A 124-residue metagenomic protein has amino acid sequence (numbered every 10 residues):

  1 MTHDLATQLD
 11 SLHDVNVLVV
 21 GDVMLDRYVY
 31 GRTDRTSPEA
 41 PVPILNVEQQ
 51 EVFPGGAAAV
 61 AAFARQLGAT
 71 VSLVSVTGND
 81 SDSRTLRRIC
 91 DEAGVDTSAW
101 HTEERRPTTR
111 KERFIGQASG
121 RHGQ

Functional and structural regions predicted by a protein language model:
M1-D34: Positively charged, low-complexity intrinsically disordered leader regions
T2-L9, N16, P38, V42-R110: Substrate-binding N-lobe of the ribokinase-like
G21, G56-A57, G123: Glycine-centered small-residue hotspots that permit tight backbone geometry or close packing
G21, S75-G78, G116: Short beta-strand/turn micro-motifs composed of small residues that flank or help shape donor/cofactor-binding pockets
D26, D80, R121: Flexible, glycine-rich phosphate/dinucleotide-binding loops and adjacent beta-alpha linkers at cofactor/substrate
D26-R27, L67, A93, I115: Change "in soluble alpha/beta enzymes" to "in soluble alpha/beta proteins
Y30-E39, G116-A118: Short, flexible, mixed-charge acidic loops at enzyme active sites
T102-R106, K111-Q124: Conserved phosphate-binding/catalytic loop of the ribokinase/pfkB sugar-kinase fold
